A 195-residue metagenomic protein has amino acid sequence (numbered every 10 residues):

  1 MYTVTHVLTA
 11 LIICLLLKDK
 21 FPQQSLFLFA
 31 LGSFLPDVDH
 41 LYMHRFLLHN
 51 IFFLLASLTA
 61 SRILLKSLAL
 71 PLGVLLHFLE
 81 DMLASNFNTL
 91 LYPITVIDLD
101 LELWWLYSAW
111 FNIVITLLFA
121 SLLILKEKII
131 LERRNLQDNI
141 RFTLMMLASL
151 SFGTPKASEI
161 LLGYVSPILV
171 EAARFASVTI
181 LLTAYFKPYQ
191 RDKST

Functional and structural regions predicted by a protein language model:
M1-T195: N-terminal membrane-targeting hydrophobic helices
